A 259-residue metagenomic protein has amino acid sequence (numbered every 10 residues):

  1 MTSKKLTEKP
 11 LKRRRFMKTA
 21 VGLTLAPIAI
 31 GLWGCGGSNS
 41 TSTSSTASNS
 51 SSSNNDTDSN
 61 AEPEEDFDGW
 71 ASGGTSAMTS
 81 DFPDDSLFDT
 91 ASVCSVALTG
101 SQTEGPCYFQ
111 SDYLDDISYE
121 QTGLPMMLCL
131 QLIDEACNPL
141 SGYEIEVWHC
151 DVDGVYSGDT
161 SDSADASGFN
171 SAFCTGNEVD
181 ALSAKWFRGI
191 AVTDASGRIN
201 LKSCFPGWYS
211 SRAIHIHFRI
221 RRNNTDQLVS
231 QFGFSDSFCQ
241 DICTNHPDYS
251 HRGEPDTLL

Functional and structural regions predicted by a protein language model:
M1-R15, V21-W33: N-terminal secretory signal peptides
T7, L11-R14, S51, D56 (+1 more regions): Residue-level detector of intrinsically disordered/flexible regions characterized by low predicted structural confidence
I30, S50-S51, D66, F109: A generic alpha-helix propensity feature with a strong bias for hydrophobic helices
C35-T43: Bacterial lipoprotein signal-peptidase II cleavage site
S42-N60: Ser/Thr-rich, Pro/Gly/Ala-heavy low-complexity intrinsically disordered linkers and tails of secreted extracellular
N60-L259: Beta-strand-dominated extracellular/periplasmic modules and repeats in secreted or surface-exposed proteins
